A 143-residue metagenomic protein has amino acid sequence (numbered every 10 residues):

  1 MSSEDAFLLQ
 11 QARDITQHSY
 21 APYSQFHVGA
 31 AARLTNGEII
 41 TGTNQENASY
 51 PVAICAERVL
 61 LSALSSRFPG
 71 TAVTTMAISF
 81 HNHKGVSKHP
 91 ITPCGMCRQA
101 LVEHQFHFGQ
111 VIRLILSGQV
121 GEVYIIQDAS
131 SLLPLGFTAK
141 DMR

Functional and structural regions predicted by a protein language model:
M1-H18, S62, T71-R143: C-terminal binding/interaction regions
A21-S24: Short loop/turn motifs at secondary-structure junctions and domain boundaries
H27-L34: Short beta-strand scaffold segments in enzyme catalytic cores
A31, N44, P51, C55 (+1 more regions): Gly/Ser/Thr-rich beta-alpha loop segments that engage phosphate groups in nucleotides
T43-Y50, H83-S87: A short glycine/serine-rich beta->alpha loop
N47-S66: A short mixed-secondary-structure module that forms the rim of ligand-binding clefts
